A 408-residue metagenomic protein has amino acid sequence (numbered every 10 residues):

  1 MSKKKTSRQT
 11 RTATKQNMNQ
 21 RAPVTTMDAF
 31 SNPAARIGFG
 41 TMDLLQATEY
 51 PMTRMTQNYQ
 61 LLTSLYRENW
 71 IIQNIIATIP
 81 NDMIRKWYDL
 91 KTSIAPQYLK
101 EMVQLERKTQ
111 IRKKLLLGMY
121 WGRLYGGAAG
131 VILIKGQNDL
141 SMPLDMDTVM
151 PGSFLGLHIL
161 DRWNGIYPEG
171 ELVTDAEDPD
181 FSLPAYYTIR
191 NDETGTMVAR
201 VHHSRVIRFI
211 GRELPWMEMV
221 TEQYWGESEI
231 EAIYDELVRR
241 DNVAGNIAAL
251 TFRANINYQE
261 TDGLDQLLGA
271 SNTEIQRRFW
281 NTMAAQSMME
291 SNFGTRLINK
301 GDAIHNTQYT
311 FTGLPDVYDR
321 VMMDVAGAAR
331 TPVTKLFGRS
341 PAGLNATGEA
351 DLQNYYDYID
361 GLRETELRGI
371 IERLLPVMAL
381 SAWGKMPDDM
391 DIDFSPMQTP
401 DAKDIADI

Functional and structural regions predicted by a protein language model:
M1-R85: N-terminal-proximal low-complexity accessory segments that begin disordered and transition into the first
R21, R36, E68, I72 (+9 more regions): Surface-exposed polar/charged interaction patches
T25, L61, W70-I71, M83 (+10 more regions): Exposed alpha-helical structural elements
M27, A47, R54, T63 (+8 more regions): Conserved aromatic-histidine-acidic binding/catalytic patches
Y59-E222: Structured, mid-chain assembly/scaffold modules that mediate subunit interfaces within large macromolecular complexes
I79, A185-T188, D192-E193, I304 (+2 more regions): Tryptophan-centered motif/residue detector
I111-V131, L268-M283, T310-D407: C-terminal amphipathic alpha-helical
R200-T347, S395-M397, D401: Extended, charged amphipathic alpha-helical segments
